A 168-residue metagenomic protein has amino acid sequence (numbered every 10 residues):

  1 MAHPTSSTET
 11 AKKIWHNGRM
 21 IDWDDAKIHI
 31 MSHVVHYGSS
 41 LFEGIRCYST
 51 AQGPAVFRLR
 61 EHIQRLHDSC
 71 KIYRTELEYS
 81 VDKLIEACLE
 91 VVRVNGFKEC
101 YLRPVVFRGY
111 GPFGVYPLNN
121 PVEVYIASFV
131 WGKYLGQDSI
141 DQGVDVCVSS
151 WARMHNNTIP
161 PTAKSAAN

Functional and structural regions predicted by a protein language model:
M1-Y79, K83-E90, V115-N168: Helix-start/capping segments and mature chain N-termini
L84-E99, V105-P112, F129: Short, acidic/charged, Gly/Pro-enriched secondary-structure junctions
